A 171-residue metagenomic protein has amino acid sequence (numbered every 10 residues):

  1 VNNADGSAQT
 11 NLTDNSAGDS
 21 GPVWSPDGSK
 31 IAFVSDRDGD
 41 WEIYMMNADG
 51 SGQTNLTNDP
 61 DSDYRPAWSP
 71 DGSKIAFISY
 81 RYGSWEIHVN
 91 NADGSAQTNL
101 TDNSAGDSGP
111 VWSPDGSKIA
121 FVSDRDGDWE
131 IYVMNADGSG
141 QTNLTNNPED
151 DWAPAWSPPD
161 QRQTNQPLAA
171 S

Functional and structural regions predicted by a protein language model:
V1-A170: Sequence signature of WD/YWTD-type beta-propeller architectures
